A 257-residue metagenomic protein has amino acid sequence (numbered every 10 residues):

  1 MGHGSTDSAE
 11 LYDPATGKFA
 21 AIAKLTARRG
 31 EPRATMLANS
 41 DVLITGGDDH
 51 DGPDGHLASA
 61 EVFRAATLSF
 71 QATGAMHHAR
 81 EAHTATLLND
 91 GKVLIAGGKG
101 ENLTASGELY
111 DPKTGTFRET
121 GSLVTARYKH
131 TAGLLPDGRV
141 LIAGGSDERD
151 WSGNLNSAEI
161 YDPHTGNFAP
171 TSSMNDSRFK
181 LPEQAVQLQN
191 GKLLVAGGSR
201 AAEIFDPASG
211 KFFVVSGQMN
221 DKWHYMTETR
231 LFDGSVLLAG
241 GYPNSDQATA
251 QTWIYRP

Functional and structural regions predicted by a protein language model:
M1-P257: Kelch-like beta-propeller repeat domains
